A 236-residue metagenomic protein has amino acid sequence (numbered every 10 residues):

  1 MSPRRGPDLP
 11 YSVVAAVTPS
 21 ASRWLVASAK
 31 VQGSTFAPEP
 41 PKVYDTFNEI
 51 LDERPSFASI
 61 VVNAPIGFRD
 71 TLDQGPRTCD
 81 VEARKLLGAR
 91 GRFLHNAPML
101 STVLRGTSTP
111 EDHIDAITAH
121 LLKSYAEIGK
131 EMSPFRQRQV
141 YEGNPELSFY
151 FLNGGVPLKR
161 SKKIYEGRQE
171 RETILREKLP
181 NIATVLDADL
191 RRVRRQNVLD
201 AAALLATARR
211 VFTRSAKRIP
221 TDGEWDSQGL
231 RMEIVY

Functional and structural regions predicted by a protein language model:
S2-Y236: RNase H-like (RuvC/DEDD) metal-dependent nuclease/polynucleotide-processing core
